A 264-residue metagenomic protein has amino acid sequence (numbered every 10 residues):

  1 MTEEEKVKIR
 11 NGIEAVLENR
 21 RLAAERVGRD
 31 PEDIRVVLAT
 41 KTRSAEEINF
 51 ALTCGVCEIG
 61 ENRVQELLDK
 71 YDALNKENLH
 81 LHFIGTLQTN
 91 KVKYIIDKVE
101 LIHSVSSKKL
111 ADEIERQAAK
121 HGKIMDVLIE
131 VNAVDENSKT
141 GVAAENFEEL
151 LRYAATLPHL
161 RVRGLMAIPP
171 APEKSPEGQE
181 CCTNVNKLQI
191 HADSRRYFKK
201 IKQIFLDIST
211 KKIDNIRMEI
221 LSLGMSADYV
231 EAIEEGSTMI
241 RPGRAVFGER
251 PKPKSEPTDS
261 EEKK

Functional and structural regions predicted by a protein language model:
M1-A227, I233-E235, F247-E249: Conserved alpha/beta-domain cores
M1-V7, E256-K264: Eukaryotic N-terminal low-complexity, Ser/Thr- and Lys/Arg-rich leader segments that predominantly function as
S237-S255: Gly/Pro- and small hydrophobic-enriched strand-loop and loop-to-helix capping segments that sit at the rims
